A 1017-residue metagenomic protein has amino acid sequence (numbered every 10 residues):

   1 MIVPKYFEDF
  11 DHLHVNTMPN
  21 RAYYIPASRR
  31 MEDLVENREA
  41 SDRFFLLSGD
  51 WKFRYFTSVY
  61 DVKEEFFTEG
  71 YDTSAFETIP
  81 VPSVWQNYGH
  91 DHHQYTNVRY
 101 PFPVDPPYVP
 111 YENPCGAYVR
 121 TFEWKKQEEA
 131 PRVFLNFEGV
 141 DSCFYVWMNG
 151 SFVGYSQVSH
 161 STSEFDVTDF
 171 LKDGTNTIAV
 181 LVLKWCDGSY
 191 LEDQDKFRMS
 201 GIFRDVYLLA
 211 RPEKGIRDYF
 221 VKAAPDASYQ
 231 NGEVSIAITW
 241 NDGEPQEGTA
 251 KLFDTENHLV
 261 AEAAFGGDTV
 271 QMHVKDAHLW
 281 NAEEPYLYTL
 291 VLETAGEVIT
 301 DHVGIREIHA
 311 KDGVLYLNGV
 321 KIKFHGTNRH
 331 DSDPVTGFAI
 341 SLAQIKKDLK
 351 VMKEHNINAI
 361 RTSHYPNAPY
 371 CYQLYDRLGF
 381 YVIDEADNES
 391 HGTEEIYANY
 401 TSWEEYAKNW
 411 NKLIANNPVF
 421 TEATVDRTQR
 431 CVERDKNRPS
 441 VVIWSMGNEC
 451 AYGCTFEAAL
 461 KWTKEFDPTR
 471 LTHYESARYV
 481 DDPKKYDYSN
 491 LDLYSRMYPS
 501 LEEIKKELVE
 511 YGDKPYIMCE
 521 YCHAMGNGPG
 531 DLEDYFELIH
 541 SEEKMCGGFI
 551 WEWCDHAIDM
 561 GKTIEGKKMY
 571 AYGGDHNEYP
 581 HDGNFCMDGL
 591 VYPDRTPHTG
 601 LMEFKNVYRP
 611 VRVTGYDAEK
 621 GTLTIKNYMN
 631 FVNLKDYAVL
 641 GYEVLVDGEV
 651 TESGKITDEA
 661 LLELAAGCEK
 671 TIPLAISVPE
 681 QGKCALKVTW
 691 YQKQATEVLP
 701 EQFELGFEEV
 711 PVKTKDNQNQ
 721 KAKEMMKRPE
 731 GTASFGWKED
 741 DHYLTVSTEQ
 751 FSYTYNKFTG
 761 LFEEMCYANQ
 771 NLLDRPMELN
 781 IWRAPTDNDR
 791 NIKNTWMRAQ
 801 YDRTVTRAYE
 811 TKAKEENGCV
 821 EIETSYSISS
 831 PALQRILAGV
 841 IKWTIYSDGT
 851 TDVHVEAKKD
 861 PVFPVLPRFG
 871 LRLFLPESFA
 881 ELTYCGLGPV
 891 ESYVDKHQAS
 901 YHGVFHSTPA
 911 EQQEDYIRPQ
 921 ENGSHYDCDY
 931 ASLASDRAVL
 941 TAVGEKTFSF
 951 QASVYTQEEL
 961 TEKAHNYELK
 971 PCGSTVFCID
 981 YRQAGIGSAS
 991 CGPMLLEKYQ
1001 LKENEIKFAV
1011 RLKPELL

Functional and structural regions predicted by a protein language model:
M1-E39, Y88, T96, S151 (+4 more regions): Extended substrate-binding grooves/exosites of carbohydrate-active enzymes
V3-H14, N37-R38, K52-F56, Q86-H92 (+6 more regions): Accessory beta-strand-rich segments of carbohydrate-active enzymes
N87, H92, R99-Y108, Q157 (+9 more regions): An acidic-aromatic loop/edge-strand motif
N87-G89, K184, N281, A675-Q681 (+1 more regions): Beta-strand/loop-rich accessory regions of lumenal/periplasmic or secreted enzymes, predominantly carbohydrate-active
M148, N231-A264, T622-K655, I672-P673 (+1 more regions): Beta-strand-rich binding/interaction modules
K172-T175, T239-K311, E680-K723, E730: Extended acidic/polar, glycine-enriched regions that form or flank non-catalytic beta-rich accessory modules
E213-G243, T599-A638, M726-D741, V855: Surface beta-strand/loop "capping" patches
T269-K275, G648-Q681: Intrinsically disordered, low-complexity Pro/Gly/Ser/Thr-rich segments with frequent PxxP/GP/PP motifs and embedded
